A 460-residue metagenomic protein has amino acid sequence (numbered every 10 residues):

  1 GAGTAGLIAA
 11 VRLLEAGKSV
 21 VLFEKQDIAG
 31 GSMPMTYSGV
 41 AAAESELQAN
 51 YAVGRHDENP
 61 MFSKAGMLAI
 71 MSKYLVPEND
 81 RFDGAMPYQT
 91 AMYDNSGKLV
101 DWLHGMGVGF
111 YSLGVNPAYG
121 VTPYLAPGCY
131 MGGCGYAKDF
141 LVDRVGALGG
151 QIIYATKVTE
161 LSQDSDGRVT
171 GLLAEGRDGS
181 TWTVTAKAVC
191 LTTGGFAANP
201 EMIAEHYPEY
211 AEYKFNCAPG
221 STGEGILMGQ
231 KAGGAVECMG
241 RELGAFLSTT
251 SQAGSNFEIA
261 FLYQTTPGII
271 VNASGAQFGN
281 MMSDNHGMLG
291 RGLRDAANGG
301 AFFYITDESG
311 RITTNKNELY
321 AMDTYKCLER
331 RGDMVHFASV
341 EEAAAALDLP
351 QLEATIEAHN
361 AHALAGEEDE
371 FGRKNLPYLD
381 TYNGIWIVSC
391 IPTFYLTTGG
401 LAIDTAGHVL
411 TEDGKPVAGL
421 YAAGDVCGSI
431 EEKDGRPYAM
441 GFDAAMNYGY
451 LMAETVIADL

Functional and structural regions predicted by a protein language model:
G1-L22, A453, I457: N-terminal Rossmann-like FAD-binding beta1-loop-alpha1 element of flavoenzymes
E15-T36: Glycine-rich FAD pyrophosphate-binding loop
A29, A85-W182, P200-M202, L247-T250 (+1 more regions): Conserved redox-cofactor binding core of oxidoreductases
M35-I70: N-terminal glycine-rich dinucleotide-binding loop that anchors FAD/FMN and/or NAD(P) in oxidoreductases
E58-A118, H336-A354, A358: Rossmann-like flavin
E160, Q351-I430, D434: A glycine-rich dinucleotide-binding beta-alpha-beta segment and adjacent secondary-structure elements that constitute
R177-S180, V184-T249, F442, L451: Glycine-rich loop(s) and the adjacent beta-strand/alpha-helix scaffold that form part
I226-M228, A235-L347: An anion/pyrophosphate-binding glycine-rich loop and adjacent beta-alpha core in soluble alpha-beta enzymes
